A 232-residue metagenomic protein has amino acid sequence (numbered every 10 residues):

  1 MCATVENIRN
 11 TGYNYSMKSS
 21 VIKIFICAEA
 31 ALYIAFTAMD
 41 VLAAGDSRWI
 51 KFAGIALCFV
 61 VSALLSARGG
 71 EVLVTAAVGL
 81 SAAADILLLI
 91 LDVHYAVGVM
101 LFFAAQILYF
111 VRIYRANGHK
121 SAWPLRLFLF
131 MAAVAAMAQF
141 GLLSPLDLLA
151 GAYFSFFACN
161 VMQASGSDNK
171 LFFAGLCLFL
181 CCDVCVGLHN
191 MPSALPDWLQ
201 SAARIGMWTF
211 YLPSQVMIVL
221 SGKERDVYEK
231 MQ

Functional and structural regions predicted by a protein language model:
M1-C2, M17: Accessible peptide chain termini
A3-E6, Y13: Short, positively charged and aromatic/hydrophobic N-terminal segments
N7-N10, K51: Polybasic, lysine-rich low-complexity intrinsically disordered segments
M17-Q232: Polytopic alpha-helical membrane-helix bundles and their juxtamembrane interface segments in multi-pass membrane
